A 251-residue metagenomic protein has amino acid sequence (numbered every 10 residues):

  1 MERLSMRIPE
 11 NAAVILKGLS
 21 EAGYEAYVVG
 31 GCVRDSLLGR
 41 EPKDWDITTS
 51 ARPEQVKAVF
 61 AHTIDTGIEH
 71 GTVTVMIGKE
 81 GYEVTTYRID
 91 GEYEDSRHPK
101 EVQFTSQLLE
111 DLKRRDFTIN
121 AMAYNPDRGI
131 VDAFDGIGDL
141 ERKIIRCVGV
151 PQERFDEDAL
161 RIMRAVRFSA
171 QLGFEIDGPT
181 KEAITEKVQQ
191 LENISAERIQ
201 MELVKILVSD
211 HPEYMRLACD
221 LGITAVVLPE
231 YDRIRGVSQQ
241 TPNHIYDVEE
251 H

Functional and structural regions predicted by a protein language model:
M1-H251: Catalytic cores of the polymerase beta-like nucleotidyltransferase superfamily and closely associated nucleotide
